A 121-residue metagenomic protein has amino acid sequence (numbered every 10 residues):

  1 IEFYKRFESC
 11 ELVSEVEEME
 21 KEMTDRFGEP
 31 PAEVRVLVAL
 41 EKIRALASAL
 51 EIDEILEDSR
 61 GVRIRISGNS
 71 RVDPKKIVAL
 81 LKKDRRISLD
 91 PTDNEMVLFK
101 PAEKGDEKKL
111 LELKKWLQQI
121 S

Functional and structural regions predicted by a protein language model:
I1-S121: Accessory helical-bundle/CTD segments and flexible terminal tails appended to RecA-like ATPase motors
